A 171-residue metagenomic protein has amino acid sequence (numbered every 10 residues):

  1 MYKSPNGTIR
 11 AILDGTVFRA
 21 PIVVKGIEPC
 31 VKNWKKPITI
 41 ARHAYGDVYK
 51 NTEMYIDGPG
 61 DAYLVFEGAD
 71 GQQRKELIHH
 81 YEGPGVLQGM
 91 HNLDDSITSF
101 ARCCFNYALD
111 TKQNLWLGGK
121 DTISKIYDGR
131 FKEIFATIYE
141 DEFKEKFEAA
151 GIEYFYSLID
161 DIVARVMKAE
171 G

Functional and structural regions predicted by a protein language model:
M1, E142-G171: Glycine-rich phosphate-binding loop
M1-Q73: N-terminal glycine-rich phosphate/adenylate-binding segment common to multiple enzyme folds
A11-R19, H43-D47, C103-T111, I138-K146 (+2 more regions): Change "in soluble alpha/beta enzymes" to "in soluble alpha/beta proteins
I12, P21-I22, R42-A44, G119-K120 (+2 more regions): Fold-independent oxyanion-binding glycine-rich loops and adjacent beta-strand/coil segments at enzyme active sites
N33-P37, G60-D61, T111-Q113, A149-A150 (+1 more regions): Short coil/turn connectors at secondary-structure junctions
K50-Y55, I126-F131, V166-A169: Short acidic, glycine/serine/threonine-rich loops at helix termini
L64-Y156: Glycine-rich phosphate/diphosphate-binding loop of Rossmann-like nucleotide-binding domains
